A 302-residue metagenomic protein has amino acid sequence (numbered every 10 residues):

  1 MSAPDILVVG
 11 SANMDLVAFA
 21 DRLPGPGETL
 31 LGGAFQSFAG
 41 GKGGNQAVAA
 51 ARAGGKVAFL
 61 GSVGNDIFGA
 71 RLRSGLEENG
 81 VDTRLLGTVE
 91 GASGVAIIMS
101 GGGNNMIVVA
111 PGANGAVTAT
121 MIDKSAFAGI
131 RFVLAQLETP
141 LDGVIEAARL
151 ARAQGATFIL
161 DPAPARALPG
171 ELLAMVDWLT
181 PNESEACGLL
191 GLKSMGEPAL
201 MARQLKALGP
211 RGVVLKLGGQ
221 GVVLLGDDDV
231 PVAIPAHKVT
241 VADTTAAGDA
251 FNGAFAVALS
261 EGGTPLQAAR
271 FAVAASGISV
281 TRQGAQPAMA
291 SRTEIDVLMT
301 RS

Functional and structural regions predicted by a protein language model:
M1-I6, A167, E171-L172, E197-S302: Conserved phosphate-binding/catalytic region of the ribokinase-like
M1-S62, I67-R71, E78, T240-A242: Glycine-rich phosphate/adenosyl-contacting loop at the front of the ribokinase-like
P26-T29, S37, R52-F132, D296-S302: Conserved N-terminal subdomain of the carbohydrate kinase-like
A50, N182, G248: Short, conserved phosphate/pyrophosphate- and ester-handling motifs at nucleotide-, phospho-/glycolipid
A51, E77, R152-A153, K206: Anion (oxyanion) recognition and catalysis
R131-L200, G219-V222: Conserved beta-alpha-beta core of the PfkB/ribokinase-like small-molecule kinase fold
